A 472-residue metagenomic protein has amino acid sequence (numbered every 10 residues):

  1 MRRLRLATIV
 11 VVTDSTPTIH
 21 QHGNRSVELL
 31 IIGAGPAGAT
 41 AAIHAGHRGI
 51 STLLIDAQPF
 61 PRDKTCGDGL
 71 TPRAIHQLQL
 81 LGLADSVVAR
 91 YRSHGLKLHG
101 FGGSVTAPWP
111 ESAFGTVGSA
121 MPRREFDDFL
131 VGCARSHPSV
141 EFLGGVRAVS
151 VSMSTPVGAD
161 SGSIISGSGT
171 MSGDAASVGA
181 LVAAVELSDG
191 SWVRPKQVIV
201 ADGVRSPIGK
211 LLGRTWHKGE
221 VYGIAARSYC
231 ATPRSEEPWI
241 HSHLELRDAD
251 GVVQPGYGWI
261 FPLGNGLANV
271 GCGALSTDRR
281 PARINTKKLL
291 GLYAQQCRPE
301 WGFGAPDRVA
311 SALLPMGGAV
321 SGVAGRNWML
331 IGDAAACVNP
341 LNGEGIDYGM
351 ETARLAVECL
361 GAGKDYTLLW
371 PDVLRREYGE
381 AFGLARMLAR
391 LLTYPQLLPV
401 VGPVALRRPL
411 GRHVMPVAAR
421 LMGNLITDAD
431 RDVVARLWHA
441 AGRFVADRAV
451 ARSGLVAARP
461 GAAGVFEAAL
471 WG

Functional and structural regions predicted by a protein language model:
H22-A37: Beta1/beta-strand and adjacent pyrophosphate-binding region of the FAD-binding site in flavoprotein oxidoreductases
A37, F60, R205: Conserved Rossmann-like nucleotide-cofactor binding loop
G46-C66: Glycine-rich FAD pyrophosphate-binding loop
P59-Q79, H94: Conserved N-terminal glycine-rich FAD pyrophosphate-binding loop of Rossmann-like flavoproteins
I75, Q79-F129: A conserved beta-strand/loop capping segment in the N-terminal third of enzymes that catalyze redox or closely related
C133-E300: Predominantly flavin-linked oxidoreductase catalytic cores and closely associated redox partners
S276-L368: FAD/FMN-dependent oxidoreductases across multiple families
E358-G472: C-terminal helical "tail/cap" subdomain of flavin- and related membrane-associated enzymes
